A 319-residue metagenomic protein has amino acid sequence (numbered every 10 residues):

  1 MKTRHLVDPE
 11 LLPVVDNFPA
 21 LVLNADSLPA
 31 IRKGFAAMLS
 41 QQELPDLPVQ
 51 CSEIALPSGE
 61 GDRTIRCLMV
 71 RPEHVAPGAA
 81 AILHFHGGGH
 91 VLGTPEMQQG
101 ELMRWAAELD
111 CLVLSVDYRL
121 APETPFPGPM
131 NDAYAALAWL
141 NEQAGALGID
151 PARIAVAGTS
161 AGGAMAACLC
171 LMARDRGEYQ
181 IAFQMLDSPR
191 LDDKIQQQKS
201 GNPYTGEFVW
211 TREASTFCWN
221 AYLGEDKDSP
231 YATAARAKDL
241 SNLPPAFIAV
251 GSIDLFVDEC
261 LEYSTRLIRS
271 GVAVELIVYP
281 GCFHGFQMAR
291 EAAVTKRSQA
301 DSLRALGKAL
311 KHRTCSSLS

Functional and structural regions predicted by a protein language model:
M1-P72, K311-S319: A glycine/proline-hinged amphipathic helix-loop "lid/cap" segment that gates access to hydrophobic ligand pockets
D62-I65, P72-A81, S241-L243: Proline/glycine-enriched tight loop/beta-turn segments at coil->beta junctions that connect or precede beta-strands
E96-S115: Short amphipathic alpha-helix adjacent to the substrate-entry channel of hydrolases
T124-A146, S302: Alpha/beta-hydrolase active-site loop
N141-V156, R176: Gly/Ser-rich "nucleophile elbow"/oxyanion-hole loop immediately N-terminal to the catalytic nucleophile in hydrolases
L171-D226: Hydrolase active-site cap/lid region
I248-V250: Short beta-strand/loop motif that positions the catalytic acidic residue of the alpha/beta-hydrolase fold
E291-S319: Catalytic active-site module of serine/aspartate enzymes centered on a nucleophile-bearing elbow/loop
